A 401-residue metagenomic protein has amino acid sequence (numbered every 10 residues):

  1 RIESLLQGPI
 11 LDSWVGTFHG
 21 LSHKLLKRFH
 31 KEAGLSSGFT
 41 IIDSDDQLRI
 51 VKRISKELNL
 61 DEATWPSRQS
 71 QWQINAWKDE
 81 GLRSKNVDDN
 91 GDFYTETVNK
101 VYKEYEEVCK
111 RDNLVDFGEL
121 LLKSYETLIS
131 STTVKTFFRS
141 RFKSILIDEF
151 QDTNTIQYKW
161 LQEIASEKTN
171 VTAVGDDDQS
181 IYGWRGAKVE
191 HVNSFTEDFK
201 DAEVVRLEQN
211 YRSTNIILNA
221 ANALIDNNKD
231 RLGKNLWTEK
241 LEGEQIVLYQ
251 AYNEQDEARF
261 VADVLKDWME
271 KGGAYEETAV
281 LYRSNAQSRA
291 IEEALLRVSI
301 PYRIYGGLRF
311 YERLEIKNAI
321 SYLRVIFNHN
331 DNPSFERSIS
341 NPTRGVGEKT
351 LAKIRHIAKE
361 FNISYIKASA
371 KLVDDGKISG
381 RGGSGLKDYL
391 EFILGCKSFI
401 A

Functional and structural regions predicted by a protein language model:
R1-I2, S22, I54, Y105 (+9 more regions): Structural preference for long, well-ordered alpha-helical segments in enzyme cores
R1-S37, I41, T136, E190 (+1 more regions): P-loop NTPase Walker
L6-S13, H30-E119, F142, R206 (+2 more regions): ATP-hydrolysis module of ASCE/P-loop NTPase motor domains, specifically the Walker B Asp-Glu catalytic pair
D12-V15, D148, V174, L207-Q209 (+3 more regions): Conserved RecA-like ASCE P-loop NTPase motor core of nucleic-acid helicases/translocases
W14, I42-D46, G91-S194, Q209-S213: Conserved helicase NTPase motor core
L21-F29, D178-G183, R212-S213, I304-F327 (+1 more regions): Short alpha-helix plus adjacent loop in nuclease-associated cores
V87, G91, A274, S288-I300 (+2 more regions): Conserved helicase C-terminal RecA-like lobe
I147-F150, T155-E254, D263, G382-D388: Conserved RecA-like helicase ATPase core segment that couples NTP binding/hydrolysis to strand translocation
